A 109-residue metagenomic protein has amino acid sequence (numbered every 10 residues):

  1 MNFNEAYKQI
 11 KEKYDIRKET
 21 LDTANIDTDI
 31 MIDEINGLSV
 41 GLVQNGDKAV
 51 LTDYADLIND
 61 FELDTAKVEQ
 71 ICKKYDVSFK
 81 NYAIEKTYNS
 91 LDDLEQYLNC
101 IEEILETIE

Functional and structural regions predicted by a protein language model:
M1-N99: Nuclease-adjacent, charged terminal/linker segments that flank catalytic cores
E103-E109: Hydrophobic, aromatic-enriched interface-forming segments
